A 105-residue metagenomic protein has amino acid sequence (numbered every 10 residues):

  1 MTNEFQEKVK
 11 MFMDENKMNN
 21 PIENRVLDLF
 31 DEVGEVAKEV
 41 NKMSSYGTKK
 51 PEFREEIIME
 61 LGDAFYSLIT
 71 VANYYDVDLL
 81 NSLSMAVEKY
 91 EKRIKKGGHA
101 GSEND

Functional and structural regions predicted by a protein language model:
M1-L61, F65-D105: Flexible "arm" and connector segments at domain edges
